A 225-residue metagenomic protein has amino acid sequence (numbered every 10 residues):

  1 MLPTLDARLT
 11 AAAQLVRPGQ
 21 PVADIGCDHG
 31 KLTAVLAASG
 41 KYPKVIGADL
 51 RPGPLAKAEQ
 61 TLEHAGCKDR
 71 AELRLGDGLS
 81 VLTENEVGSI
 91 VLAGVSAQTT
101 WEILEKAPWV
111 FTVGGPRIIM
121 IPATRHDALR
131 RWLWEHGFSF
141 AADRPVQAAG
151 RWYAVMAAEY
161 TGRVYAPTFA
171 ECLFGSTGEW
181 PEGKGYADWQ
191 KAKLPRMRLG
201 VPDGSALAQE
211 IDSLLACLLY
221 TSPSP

Functional and structural regions predicted by a protein language model:
M1-P18, A34: S-adenosyl-L-methionine
Q20-G26: Conserved class I S-adenosyl-L-methionine
H29-K41: Conserved SAM-binding loop of SAM-dependent methyltransferases across substrates and taxa, primarily the Class I
K44-D49: Conserved SAM-binding motif I beta-strand of class I
L55-A56: Short alpha-helix immediately C-terminal to the canonical SAM-binding loop
E59-E84: S-adenosyl-L-methionine
A107-A154: C-terminal substrate-binding/active-site "lid" region of AdoMet-derived donor-dependent transferases
Y220-P225: Conserved small/polar residues in nucleotide/adenosyl-binding loops
